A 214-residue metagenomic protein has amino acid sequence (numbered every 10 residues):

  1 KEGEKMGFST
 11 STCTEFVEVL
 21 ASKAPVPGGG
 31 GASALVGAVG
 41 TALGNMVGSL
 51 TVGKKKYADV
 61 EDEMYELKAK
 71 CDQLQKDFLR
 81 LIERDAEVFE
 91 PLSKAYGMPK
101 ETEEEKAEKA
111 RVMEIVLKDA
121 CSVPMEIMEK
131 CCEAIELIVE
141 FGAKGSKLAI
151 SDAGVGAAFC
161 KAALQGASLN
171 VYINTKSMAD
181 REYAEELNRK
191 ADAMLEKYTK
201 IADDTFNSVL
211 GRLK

Functional and structural regions predicted by a protein language model:
K1-K5: Short, Lys/Arg-enriched N-terminal segments with co-localized hydrophobic residues within the first ~10-30 amino acids
F8-V26: Short, hydrophobic/aliphatic alpha-helical segments
S22-N45, A149-A167: Conserved phosphate/anionic-ligand binding catalytic regions in large, soluble enzymes, centered on
L35-V39, L67, L74-L81, V116 (+6 more regions): Amphipathic alpha-helix face/heptad-repeat signature
M46-A58: Transmembrane signal-anchor/signal-peptide helices with a preference for the extracytoplasmic
K55-K94, M194, D203: A structural-propensity feature for long, helix-poor, extended segments
D85, F89-A158, A162: Amphipathic alpha-helical interface segments
A134-L137, A149-S208: Preference for long, well-ordered alpha-helical segments
